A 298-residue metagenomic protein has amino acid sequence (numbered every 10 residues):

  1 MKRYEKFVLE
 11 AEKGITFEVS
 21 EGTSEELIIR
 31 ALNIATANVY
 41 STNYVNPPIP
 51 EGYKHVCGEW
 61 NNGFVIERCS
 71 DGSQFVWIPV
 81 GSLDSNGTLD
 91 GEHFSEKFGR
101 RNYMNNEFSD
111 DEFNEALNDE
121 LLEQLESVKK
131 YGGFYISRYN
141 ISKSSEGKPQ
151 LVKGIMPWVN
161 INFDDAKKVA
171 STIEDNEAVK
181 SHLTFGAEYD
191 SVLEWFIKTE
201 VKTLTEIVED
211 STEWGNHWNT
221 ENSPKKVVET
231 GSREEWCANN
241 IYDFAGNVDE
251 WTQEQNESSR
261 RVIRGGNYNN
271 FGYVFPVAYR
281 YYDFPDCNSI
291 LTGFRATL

Functional and structural regions predicted by a protein language model:
M1-E21, I29: Short, low-complexity N-terminal tether/leader segments at secretion or assembly junctions of large, surface-exposed
V19-L27, K130-Y131, N288-T292: Extracellular interaction modules
S20-T88, S181: GGW-centered surface loops in extracellular recognition modules
D71, K97-D243: Short aromatic-cysteine micro-motif
G81-L83, N140-K143, Q253-S258: Acidic glycine-/aspartate-rich tracts in secreted/extracellular proteins
N160-E174, V179-T184, S258-L298: Disulfide-stabilized, aromatic/cysteine-rich ligand-recognition loop
A245-E254: Active-site-proximal beta-strands of protease catalytic cores
